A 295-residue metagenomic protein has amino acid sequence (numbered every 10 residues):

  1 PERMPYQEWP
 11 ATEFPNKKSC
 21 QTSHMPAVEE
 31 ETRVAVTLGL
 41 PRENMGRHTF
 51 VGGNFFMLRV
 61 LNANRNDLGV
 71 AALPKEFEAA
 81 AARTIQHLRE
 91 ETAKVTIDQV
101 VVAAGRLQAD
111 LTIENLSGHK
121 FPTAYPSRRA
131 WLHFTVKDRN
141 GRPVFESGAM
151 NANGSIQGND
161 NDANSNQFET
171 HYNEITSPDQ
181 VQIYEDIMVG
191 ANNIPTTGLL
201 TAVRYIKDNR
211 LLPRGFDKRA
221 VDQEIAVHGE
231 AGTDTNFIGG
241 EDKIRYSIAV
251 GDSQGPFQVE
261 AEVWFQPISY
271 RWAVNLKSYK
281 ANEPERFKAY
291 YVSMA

Functional and structural regions predicted by a protein language model:
P1-H228, T233-I238, I244-G251, E260-A295: Primarily the internal scaffold of c-type cytochrome electron-transfer domains, especially repeated/multiheme c-type
Q254-P256: Extracellular Ig-like/FN3 beta-sandwich strand-entry sites
